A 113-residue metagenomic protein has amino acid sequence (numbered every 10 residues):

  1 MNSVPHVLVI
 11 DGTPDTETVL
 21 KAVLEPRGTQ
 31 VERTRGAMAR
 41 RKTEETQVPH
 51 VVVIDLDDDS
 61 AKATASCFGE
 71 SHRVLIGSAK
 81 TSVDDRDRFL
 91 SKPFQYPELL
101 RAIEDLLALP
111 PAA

Functional and structural regions predicted by a protein language model:
N2-H6: Phosphate-coordination loops involved in phosphoryl transfer and adenosine-cofactor binding
T13-R33: Two-component/phosphorelay signaling modules centered on CheY-like receiver
R33-V51: Acidic, metal-coordinating helix/loop segments flanking the phosphotransfer/catalytic sites of two-component signaling
G36-A39, L56-D59, L75-S82: Short, polar loop motifs at secondary-structure junctions
V52, A65-S82, L90: A short, hydrophobic beta-strand element within the central beta-sheet of small alpha/beta folds
D87-R88, E98: Conserved phosphoryl-transfer motifs of two-component systems
F94-L107: C-terminal output helix
P110-A113: CheY-like receiver
